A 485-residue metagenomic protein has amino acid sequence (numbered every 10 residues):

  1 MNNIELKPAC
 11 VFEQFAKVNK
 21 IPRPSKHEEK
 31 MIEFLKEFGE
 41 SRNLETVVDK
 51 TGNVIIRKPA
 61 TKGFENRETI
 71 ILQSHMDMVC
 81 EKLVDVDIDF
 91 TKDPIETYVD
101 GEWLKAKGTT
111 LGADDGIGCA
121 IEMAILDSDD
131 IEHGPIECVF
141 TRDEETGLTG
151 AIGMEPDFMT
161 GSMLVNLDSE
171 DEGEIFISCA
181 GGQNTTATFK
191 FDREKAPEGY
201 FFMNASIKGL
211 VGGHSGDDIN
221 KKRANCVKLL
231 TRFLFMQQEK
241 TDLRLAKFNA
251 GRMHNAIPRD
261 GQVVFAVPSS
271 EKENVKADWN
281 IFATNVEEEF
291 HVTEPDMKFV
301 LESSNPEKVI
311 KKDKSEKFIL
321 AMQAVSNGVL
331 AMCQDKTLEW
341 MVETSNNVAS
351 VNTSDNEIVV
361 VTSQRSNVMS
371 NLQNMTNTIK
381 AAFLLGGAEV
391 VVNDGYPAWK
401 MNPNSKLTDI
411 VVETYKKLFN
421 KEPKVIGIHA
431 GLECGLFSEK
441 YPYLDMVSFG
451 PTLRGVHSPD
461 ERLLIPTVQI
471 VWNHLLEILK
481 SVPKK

Functional and structural regions predicted by a protein language model:
N2-E102: Acidic/His- and Gly-rich active-site-bordering loop/insert found across diverse amide/peptide-bond hydrolases
K7-V11, E343-I358, S363, F419-E477: Zn-dependent metallopeptidase/amidohydrolase metal-coordination segment
K36, K222-K240, P268-K272, K317-V325 (+4 more regions): His/Asp/Glu-rich mid-to-C-terminal helical/loop segments that flank catalytic regions of hydrolases
F64-T146, A151-E155, G161-S162, N184 (+5 more regions): Active-site metal-coordination/substrate-binding segment of hydrolases, especially metallo-dependent peptidases
M76-M78, V139-G147, S169-E172, V211 (+2 more regions): Acidic, glycine-rich active-site loops and adjacent beta-strand->loop/helix elements that engage anionic groups
E102-K105, E145-T146, G153-R365: Midchain, well-structured core segments that form catalytic/ion-binding scaffolds
D218, N225-K228, R232-F248, M401-L444: Active-site-adjacent substrate-binding region of metalloamidase/peptidase-like peptide-processing proteins
M341-A430: Substrate-recognition/cap regions that form aromatic- and gly/pro-loop-enriched pockets for small-molecule ligands
